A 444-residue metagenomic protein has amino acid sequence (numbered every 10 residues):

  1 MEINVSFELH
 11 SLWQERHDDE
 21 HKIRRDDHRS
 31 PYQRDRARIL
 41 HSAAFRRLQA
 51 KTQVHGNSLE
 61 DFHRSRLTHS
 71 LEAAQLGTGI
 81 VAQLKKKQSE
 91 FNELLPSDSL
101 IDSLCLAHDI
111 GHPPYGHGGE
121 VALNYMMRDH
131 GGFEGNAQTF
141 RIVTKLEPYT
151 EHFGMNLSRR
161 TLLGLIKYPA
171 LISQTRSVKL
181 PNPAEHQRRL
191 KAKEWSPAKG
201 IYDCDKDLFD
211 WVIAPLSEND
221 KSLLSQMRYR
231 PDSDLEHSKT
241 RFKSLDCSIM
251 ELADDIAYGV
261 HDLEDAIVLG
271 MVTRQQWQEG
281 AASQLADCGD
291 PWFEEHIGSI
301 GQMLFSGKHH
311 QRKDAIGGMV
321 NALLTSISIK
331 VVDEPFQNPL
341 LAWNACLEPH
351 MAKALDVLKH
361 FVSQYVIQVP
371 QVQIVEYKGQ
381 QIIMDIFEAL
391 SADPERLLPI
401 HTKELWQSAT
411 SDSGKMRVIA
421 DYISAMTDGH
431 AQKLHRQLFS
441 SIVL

Functional and structural regions predicted by a protein language model:
M1-D18, K22, Q380-D393, E404-L444: Acidic, carboxylate-rich catalytic segments that either coordinate divalent cations
M1-H28, L40-K51, L71, Q75-L76 (+3 more regions): Sequence-structural signature of the catalytic-core scaffold of metal-dependent phosphohydrolases that act on
R34-F45, L347-M351: Acidic, low-complexity proline/glycine-rich segments
F45-Q49, P148, H152, L171-V178 (+8 more regions): Intrinsically disordered or highly flexible coil/loop and linker segments, enriched in small and charged/polar residues
K51-D61, D234, F361-V366: A short small-residue
F62-E72, E93-S99, S103, G111-Y115 (+9 more regions): Secondary-structure capping and boundary motifs in well-ordered enzyme cores
L285-G414, L444: C-terminal subdomains that position terminal phosphate/3'-OH groups for nucleotidyl transfer/ligation, primarily on
